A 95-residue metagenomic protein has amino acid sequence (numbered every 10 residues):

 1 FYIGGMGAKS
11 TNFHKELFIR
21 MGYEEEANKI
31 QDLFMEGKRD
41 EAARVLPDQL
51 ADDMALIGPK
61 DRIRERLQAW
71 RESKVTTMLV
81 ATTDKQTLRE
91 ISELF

Functional and structural regions predicted by a protein language model:
F1-A69: An alpha-helical appendage that flanks or caps ligand/catalytic pockets
D52, T76-A81: Hydrophobic faces of well-ordered beta-strands that scaffold small-molecule active sites in alpha/beta enzyme cores
A69-T76: A structural motif corresponding to the C-terminal end of an alpha-helix and its immediate exit/capping segment
D84-F95: C-terminal helical cap(s) of enzyme catalytic domains, especially alpha/beta-barrels
